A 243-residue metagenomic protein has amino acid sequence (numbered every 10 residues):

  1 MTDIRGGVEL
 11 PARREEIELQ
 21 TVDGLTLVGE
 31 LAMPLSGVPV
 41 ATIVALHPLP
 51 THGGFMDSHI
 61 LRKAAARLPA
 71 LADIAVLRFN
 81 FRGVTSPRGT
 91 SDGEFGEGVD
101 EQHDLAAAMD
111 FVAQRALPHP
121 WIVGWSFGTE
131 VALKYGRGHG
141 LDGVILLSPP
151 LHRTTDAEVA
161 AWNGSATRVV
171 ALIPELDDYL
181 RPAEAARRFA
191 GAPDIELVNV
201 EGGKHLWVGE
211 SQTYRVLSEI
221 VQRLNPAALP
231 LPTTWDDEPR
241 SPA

Functional and structural regions predicted by a protein language model:
M1-T21, L25-L35, F127, L231-P242: An N-terminal hydrophobic leader/cap segment in hydrolases
E18, L25-M33, V38-L117: Serine-hydrolase catalytic machinery in alpha/beta-hydrolase-like enzymes
G124-A132: Gly/Ala-rich beta-loop-alpha elbow adjacent to hydrolase catalytic centers
H152-R153, E175-L180, H205-L206: Acidic catalytic loop of the alpha/beta-hydrolase fold
A157-V159, L180-A190, Q212: Short alpha-helix in the alpha/beta-hydrolase fold that links the catalytic acid
S165-A166, A171-I173, D177: Short beta-strand/loop motif that positions the catalytic acidic residue of the alpha/beta-hydrolase fold
A190-L206: Catalytic histidine neighborhood in serine/cysteine hydrolases with alpha/beta-hydrolase-type architecture
G203-R215: Catalytic histidine-centered segment of alpha/beta-hydrolase-like enzymes
